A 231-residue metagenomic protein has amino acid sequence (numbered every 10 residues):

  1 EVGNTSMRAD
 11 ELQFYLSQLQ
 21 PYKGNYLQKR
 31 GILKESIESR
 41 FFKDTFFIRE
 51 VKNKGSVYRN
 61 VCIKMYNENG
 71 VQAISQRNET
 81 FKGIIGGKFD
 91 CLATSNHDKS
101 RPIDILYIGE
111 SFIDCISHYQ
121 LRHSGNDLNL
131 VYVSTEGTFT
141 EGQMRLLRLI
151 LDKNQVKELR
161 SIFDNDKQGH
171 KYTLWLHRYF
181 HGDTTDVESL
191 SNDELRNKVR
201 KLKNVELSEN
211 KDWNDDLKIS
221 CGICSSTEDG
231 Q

Functional and structural regions predicted by a protein language model:
E1, G24-L27, V61-E68, Q76 (+1 more regions): Extended, compositionally biased low-complexity polar/Lys-Gly-rich tracts and adjacent boundary/linker regions are
E1-Y58: TOPRIM metal-binding catalytic domain and adjacent DNA-binding surface shared by DnaG-type primases
N25, I116, R178: Surface-exposed charge patches
I48-D152: Phosphate-handling DNA/RNA-contact segment within nucleic-acid enzymes
Q120-Q231: TOPRIM fold recognition
